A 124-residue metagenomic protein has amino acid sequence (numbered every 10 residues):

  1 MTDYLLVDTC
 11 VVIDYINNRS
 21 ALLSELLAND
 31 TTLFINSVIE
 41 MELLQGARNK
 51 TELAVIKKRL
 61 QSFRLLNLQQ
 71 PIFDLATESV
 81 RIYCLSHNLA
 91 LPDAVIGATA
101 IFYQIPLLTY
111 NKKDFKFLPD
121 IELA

Functional and structural regions predicted by a protein language model:
M1-I35, Q45-K57: Short, well-structured N-terminal submotif of metal-dependent ribonuclease cores
D3, A21, L65-K113: Active-site neighborhoods of divalent-metal-dependent phosphate/nucleic-acid chemistry enzymes
D8-T9, I39, N111: A secondary-structure boundary/capping signal
V12, E40-L43, F73, F115: A generic structural signal for short hydrophobic patches within well-formed alpha-helices
S24-L27, K113-D120: Short loop/helix-cap segments at secondary-structure boundaries that form the rim of catalytic
L33, L107, E122-L123: Hydrophobic beta-strand scaffold residues
N36, E40, L53-I56, F73-A76 (+1 more regions): A general structural signal for well-ordered alpha-helical segments in protein cores
F63-R64, D120-A124: Active-site regions of enzymes building and remodeling cell-envelope glycoconjugates
